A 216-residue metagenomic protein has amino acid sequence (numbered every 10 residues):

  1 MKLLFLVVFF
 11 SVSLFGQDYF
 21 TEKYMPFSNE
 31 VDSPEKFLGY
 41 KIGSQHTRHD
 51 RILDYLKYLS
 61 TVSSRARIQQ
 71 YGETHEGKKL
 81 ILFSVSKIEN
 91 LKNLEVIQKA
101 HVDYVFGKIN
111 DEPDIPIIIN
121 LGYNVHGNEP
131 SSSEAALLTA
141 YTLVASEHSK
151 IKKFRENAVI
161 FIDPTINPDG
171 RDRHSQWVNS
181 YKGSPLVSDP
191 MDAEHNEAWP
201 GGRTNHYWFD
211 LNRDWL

Functional and structural regions predicted by a protein language model:
L3-V12: Sec-dependent N-terminal signal peptides
L14-Q17: Boundary at the C-terminal end of the N-terminal hydrophobic targeting segment
Y19-M25: Eukaryotic membrane transport/trafficking proteins
M25-S44, L121, D210: Acidic/histidine-rich, surface-exposed loop or edge segments in extracytoplasmic proteins
Y40-Q69: Catalytic-loop region of hydrolases
T61-I119: Soluble metallo-hydrolase cores and metallopeptidase-like ectodomains found primarily in the secretory/periplasmic
E89, Q98, F106-G122, P130-L216: Active-site/substrate-binding loop(s) of hydrolase catalytic cores
H126: Conserved phosphate/anionic-ligand binding catalytic regions in large, soluble enzymes, centered on
